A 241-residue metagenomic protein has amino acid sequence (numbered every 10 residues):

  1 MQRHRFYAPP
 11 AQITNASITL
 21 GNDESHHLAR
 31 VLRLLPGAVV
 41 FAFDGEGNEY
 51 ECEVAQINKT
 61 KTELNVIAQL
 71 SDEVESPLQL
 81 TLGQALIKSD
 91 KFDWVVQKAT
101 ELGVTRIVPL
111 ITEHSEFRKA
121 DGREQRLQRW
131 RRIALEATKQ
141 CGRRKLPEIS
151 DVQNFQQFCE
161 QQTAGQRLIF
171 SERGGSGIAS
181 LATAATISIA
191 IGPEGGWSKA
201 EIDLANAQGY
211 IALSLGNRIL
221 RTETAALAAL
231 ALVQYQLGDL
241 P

Functional and structural regions predicted by a protein language model:
M1-D72: N-terminal positively charged helical leader segments and presequences
A11, Q69, I111-S115, N217-R218: Short, ordered loop/turn segments at secondary-structure junctions
I18-L20, P77-T81, A185-S188, A207-L215: Glycine/charged-rich beta-loop-alpha catalytic/anionic-binding loops adjacent to active sites
L64, L146-S150, A212: Generic structural signal for residues in well-ordered beta-strands
E73-R167: RNA substrate-binding interface of SAM-dependent RNA methyltransferases
Q162-I202, Y210-L213: Active-site/ligand-binding-proximal alpha/beta "capping" segment
K199-P241: Structured adenosyl-cofactor binding patch, chiefly the S-adenosyl-L-methionine
